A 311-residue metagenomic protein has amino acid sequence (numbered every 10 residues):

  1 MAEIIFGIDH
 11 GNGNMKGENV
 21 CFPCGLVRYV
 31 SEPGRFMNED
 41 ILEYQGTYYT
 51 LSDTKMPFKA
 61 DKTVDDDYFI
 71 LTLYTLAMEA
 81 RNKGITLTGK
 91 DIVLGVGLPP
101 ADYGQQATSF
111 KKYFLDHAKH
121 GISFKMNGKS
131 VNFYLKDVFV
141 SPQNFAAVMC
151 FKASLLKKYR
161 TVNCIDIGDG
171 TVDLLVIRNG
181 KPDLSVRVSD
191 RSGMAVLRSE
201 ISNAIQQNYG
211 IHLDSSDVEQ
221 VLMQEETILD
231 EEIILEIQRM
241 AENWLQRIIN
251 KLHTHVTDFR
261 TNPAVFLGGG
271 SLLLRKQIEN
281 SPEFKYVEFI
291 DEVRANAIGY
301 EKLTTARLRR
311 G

Functional and structural regions predicted by a protein language model:
M1-V162, K181-A195, N208, S216-G311: Nucleotide/phosphate-binding catalytic cleft detector across ATP-hydrolyzing and phosphate-transferring enzymes
G17, L174-V176: Conserved blade-register residue in beta-propeller folds
I167-D173: Ser/Thr-glycine-rich phosphate-binding loops at phosphate-binding pockets of nucleotides, nucleotide cofactors
